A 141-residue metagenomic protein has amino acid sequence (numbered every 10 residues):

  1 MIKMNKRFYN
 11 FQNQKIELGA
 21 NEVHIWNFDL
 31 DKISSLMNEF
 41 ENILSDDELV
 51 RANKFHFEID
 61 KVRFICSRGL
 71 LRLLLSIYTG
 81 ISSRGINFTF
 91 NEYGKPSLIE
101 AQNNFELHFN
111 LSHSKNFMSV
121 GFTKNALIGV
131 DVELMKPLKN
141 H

Functional and structural regions predicted by a protein language model:
M1-H141: Core catalytic alpha/beta fold that binds nucleotide/phospho-ligands
